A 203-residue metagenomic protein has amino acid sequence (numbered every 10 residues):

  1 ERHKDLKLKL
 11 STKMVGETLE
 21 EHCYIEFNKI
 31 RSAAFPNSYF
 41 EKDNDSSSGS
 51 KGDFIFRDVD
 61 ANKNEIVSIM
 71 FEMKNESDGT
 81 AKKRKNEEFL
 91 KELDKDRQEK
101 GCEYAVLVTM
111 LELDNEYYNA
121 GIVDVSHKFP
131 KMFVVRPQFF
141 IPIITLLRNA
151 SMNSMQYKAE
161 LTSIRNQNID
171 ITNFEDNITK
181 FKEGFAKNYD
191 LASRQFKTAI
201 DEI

Functional and structural regions predicted by a protein language model:
E1-H3: Heptad-repeat coiled-coil alpha-helices
L6-I203: Amphipathic, heptad-repeat alpha-helical coiled-coil/stalk segments that mediate oligomerization, tethering
